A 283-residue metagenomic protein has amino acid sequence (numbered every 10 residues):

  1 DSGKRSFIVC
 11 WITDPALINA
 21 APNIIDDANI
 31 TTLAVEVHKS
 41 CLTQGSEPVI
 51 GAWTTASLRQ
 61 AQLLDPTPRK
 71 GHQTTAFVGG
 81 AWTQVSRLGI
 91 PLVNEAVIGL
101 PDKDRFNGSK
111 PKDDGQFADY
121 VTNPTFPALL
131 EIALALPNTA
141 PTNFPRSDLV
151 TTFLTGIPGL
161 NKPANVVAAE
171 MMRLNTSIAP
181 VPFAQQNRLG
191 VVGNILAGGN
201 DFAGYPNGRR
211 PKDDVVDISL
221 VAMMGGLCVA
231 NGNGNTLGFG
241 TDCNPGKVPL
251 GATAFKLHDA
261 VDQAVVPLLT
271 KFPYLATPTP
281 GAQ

Functional and structural regions predicted by a protein language model:
D1-Q283: Surface-exposed extracytoplasmic segments
